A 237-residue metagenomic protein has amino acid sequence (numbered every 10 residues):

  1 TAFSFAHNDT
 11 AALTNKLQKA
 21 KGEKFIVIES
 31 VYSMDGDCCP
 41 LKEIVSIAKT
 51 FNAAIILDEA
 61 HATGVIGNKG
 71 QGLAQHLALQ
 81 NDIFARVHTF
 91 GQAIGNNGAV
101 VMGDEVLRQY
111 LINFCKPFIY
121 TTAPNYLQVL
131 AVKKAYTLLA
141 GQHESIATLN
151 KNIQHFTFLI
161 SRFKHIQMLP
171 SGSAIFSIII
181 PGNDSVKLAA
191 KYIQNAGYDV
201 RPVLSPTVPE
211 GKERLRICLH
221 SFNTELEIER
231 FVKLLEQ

Functional and structural regions predicted by a protein language model:
F3-L57: Active-site phosphate-binding strand-loop segment of PLP-dependent enzymes
F5, K24, V87, T121-T122 (+1 more regions): Short beta-strand
T10-A11, V31-D35, A62-V65, F118-I119 (+2 more regions): Short, small-residue-enriched loops and turns at beta-alpha junctions that line or gate enzyme active sites
K69, Q75-Y110: Active-site PLP attachment segment
A93-F158, H165-L169: PLP-dependent aminotransferase class I/II
G141, N195-A196, T207-Q237: PLP-dependent enzyme catalytic core of the Aspartate aminotransferase-like
A147-F156, F163-A196, T207, L219-S221: Conserved PLP-binding catalytic core of the aspartate aminotransferase-like
